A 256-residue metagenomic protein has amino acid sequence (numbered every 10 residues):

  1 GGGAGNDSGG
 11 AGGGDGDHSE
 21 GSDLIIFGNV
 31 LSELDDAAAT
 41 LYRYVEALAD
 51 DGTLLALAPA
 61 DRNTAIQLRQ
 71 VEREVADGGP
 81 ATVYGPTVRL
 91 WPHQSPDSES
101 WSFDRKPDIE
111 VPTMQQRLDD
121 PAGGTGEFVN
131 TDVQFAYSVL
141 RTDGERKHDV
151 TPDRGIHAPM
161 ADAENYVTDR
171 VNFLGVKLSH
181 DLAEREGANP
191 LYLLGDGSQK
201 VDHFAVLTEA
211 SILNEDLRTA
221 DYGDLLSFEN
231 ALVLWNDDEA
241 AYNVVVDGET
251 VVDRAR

Functional and structural regions predicted by a protein language model:
G2-I25: A short acidic, Gly/Pro-enriched loop at the edge of an enzyme's catalytic core that lines a small-molecule cofactor
G21-A38: A short SAM/SAH-binding and catalytic strip from SAM-dependent methyltransferases
A37-T53: A short glycine-rich, Lys/Arg-flanked "PGG" loop and its adjoining helix->strand segment in the class I
D50-A60, Y84: Conserved beta-strand signature within the Rossmann-like core of class I S-adenosyl-L-methionine
A58-D77, Q94-S98: Conserved class I S-adenosyl-L-methionine
P80-L140: Class I S-adenosyl-L-methionine
D120-R256: C-terminal lobe and adjacent flexible extensions of AdoMet/dcAdoMet transferase-like proteins
